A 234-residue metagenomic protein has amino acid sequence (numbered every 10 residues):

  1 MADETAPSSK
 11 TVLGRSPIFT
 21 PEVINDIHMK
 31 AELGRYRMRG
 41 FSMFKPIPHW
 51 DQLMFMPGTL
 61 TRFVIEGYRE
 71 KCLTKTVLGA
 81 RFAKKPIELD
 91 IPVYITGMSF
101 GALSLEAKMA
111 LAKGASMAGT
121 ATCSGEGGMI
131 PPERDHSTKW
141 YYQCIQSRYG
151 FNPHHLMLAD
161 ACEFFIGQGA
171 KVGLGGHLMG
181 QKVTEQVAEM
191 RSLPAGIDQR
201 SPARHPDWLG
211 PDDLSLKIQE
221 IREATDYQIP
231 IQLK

Functional and structural regions predicted by a protein language model:
M1-V93, G97, A102-S116, T120-A121 (+4 more regions): Conserved, well-structured core domains of diverse proteins
K113, G128-M129, R134-H136, R148-K234: Alpha/beta enzyme core
T122, W140-Y142, I231: Hydrophobic/aromatic residues located in beta-strands of well-ordered beta-sheets within soluble catalytic
